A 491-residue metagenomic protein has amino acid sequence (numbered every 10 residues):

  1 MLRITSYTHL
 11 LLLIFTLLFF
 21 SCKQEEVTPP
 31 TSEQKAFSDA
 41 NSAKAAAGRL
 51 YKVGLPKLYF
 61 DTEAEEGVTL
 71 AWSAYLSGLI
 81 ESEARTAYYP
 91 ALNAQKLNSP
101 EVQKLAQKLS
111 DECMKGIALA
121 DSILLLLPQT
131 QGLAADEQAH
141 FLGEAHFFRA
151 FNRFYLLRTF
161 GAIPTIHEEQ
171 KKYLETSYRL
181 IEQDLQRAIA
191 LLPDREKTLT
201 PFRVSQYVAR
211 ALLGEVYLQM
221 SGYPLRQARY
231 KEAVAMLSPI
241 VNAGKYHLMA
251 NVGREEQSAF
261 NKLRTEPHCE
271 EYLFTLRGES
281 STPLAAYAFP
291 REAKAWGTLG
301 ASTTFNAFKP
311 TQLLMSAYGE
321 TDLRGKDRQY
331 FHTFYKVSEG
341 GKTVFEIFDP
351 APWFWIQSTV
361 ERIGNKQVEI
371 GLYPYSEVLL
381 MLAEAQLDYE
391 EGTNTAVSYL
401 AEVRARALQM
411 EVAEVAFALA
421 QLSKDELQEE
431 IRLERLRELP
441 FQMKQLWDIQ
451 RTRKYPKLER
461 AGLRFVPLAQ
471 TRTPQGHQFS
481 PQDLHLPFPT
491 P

Functional and structural regions predicted by a protein language model:
M1-S32: Bacterial Sec-dependent N-terminal signal peptides
C22-E144, F148, R153-Y155, T159 (+7 more regions): Short acidic-aromatic linear motifs embedded in glycine-rich loops, typified by GG[WY][YF]DAGD(H) and related
A40-T62, E66-I80, E112-P128, E137-P164 (+7 more regions): Extended, hydrophobic/aromatic-rich amphipathic alpha-helical segments that build helical scaffolds
K171: The substrate-binding groove and active-site-proximal loops of carbohydrate-active enzymes, especially glycoside
T298-T303, Y455-G462: Eukaryote-specific, cytoplasm-facing alpha-helical/coiled-coil scaffolding segments in long proteins
E361-L372, D388-Y389, F417-S423: Short, contiguous acidic/charged loop-to-helix segments that flank catalytic cores in large enzymes
L400-K457: C-terminal structured "cap/appendage" subdomains that terminate the fold
L468-P491: Intrinsically disordered, low-complexity transcriptional activation domains
